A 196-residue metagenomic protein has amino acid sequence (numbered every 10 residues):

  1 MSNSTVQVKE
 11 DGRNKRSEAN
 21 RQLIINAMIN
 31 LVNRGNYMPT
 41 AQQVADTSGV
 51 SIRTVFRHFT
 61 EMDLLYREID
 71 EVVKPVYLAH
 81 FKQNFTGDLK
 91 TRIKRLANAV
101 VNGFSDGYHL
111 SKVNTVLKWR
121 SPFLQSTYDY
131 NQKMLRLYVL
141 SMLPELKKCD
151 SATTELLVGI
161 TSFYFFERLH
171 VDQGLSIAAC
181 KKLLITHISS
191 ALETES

Functional and structural regions predicted by a protein language model:
M1-M38, Q42-T47: Basic, helix-initiating cap at the start of DNA-binding domains
N30-P39, D46, R67-L96: Amphipathic alpha-helical linker/stalk segments
A41-Q43, R53, D63: Residues within the helices of the helix-turn-helix
G49-F59: Short hydrophobic/aromatic patch on the recognition helix
E61-R67: Short amphipathic alpha-helical segment with a characteristic S/N-K-E followed by hydrophobic residues
V76-A79, S105-L137: Short secondary-structure transition hinges
R120-E155, K182-E193: Amphipathic alpha-helical packing segments from all-alpha helical-bundle domains
T154-I177, S190-S196: Amphipathic C-terminal alpha-helical segment
